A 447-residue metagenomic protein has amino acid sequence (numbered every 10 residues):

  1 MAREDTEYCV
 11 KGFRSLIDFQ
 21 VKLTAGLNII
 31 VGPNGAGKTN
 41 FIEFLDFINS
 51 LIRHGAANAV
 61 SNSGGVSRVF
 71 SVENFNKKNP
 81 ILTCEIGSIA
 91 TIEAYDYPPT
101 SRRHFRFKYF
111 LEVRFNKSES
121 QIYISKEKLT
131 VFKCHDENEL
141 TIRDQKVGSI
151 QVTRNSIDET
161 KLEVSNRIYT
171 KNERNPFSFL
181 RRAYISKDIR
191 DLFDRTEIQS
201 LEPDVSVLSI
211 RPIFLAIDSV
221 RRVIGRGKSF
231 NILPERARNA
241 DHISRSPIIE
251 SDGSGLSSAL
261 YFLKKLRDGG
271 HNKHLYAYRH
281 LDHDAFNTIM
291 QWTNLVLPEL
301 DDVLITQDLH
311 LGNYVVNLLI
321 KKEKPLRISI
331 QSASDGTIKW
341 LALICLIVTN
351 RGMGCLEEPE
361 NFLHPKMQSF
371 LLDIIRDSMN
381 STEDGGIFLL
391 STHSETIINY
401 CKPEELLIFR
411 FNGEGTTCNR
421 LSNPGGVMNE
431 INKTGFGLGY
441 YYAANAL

Functional and structural regions predicted by a protein language model:
M1-A2, L318, F370-L447: C-terminal lobe/lid and adjacent interdomain/linker elements of RecA-like ASCE P-loop ATPase modules
M1-I17: N-terminal pre-Walker A segment at the start of P-loop NTPase domains
F19-A25, L346-V348, T382: Phosphate-binding P-loop
A25-V66, E127, G255, W340-L346 (+3 more regions): Phosphate-binding glycine-rich loops of NTP-binding sites
E43-Y123, D136: Conserved P-loop NTP-binding catalytic core
P80-L82, G225-R226, R351, K402-E405: Short glycine-/polar-rich loops that comprise or flank the Walker A/P-loop and associated switch/sensor motifs
P99-N287, Q291: Electropositive, glycine-dotted interaction segments that contact anionic polymers or phosphate-rich ligands
D252, D268, Q291-V348, C355-Q368: Conserved ABC ATPase signature
